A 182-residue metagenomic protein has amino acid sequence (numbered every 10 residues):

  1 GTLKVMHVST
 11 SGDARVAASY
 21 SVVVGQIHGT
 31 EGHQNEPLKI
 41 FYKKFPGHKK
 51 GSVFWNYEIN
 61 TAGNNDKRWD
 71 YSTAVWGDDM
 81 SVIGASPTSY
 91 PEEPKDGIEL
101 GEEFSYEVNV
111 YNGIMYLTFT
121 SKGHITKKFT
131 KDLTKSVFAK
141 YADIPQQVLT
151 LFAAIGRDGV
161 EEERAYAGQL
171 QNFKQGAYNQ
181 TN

Functional and structural regions predicted by a protein language model:
G1, E102-V110, M115-F119: Short tryptophan-centered beta-strand motifs in secreted/extracellular beta-sheet-rich domains of glycan-recognition
G1-K67: Secretory/extracellular carbohydrate-interaction modules and structurally similar beta-sandwich "look-alikes"
M6-V8, G113, K122-H124: Short coil/turn motifs at secondary-structure junctions
T10-A14, K95-E99, D132-N182: Ligand-recognition surfaces built from glycine- and aromatic
T10-G12, M115-L117, T126: Intrinsically disordered, low-complexity acidic/polar segments
Y20, E36, E102, G113 (+2 more regions): Residues that flank catalytic or metal-binding motifs in active/ligand-binding sites
E58-S105: Short, aromatic/His-centered strand-loop micro-motif at the edge of beta-sheets
H124-K131: Surface-exposed loop/edge segments in extracytoplasmic proteins
